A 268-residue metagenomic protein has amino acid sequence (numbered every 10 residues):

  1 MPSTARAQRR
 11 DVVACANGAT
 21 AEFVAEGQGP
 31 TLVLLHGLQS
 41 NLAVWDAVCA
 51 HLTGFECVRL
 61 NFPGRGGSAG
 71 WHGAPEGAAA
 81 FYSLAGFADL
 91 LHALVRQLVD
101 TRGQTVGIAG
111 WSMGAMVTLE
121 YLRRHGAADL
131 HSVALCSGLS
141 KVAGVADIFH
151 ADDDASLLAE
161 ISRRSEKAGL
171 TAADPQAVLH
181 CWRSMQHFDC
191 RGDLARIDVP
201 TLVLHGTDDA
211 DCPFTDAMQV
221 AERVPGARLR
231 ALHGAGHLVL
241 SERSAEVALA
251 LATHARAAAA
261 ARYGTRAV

Functional and structural regions predicted by a protein language model:
A16, A47, R59-A109, L249: Active-site loop/oxyanion-hole signature of alpha/beta-hydrolase fold enzymes
A19-G73: Conserved HGGG/HGGXW glycine-rich cap/lid loop of the alpha/beta-hydrolase fold
H36-L38, G110-A115: Conserved alpha/beta-hydrolase "nucleophile elbow" surrounding the catalytic nucleophile
M116-I161: Flexible "cap/lid" loop of the alpha/beta hydrolase fold
S165-G192: Hydrophobic, aromatic-rich cap/lid helix
I197, V203-H205, D209: Short beta-strand/loop motif that positions the catalytic acidic residue of the alpha/beta-hydrolase fold
D208-C212, H237: Acidic catalytic loop of the alpha/beta-hydrolase fold
A227-R228, G234-V268: Catalytic active-site module of serine/aspartate enzymes centered on a nucleophile-bearing elbow/loop
